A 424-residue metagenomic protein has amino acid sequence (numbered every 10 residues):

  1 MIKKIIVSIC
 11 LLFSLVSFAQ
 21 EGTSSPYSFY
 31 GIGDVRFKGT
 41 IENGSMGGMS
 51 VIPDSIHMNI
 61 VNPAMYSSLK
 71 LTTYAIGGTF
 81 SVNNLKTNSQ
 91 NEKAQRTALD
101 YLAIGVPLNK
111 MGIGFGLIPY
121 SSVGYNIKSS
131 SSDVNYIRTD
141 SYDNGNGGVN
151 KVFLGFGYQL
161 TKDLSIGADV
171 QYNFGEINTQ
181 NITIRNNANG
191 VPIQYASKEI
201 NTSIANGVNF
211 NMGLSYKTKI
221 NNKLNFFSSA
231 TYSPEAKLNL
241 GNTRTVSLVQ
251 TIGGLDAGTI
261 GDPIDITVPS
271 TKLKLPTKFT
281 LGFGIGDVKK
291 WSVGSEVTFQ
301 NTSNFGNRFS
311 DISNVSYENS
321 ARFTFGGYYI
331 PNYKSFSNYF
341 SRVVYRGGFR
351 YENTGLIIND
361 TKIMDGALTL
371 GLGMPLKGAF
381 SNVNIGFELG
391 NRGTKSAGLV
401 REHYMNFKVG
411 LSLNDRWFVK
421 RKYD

Functional and structural regions predicted by a protein language model:
M1-P26, D424: Bacterial Sec-dependent N-terminal signal peptides
Q20-D424: Subset of outer-membrane beta-barrel
